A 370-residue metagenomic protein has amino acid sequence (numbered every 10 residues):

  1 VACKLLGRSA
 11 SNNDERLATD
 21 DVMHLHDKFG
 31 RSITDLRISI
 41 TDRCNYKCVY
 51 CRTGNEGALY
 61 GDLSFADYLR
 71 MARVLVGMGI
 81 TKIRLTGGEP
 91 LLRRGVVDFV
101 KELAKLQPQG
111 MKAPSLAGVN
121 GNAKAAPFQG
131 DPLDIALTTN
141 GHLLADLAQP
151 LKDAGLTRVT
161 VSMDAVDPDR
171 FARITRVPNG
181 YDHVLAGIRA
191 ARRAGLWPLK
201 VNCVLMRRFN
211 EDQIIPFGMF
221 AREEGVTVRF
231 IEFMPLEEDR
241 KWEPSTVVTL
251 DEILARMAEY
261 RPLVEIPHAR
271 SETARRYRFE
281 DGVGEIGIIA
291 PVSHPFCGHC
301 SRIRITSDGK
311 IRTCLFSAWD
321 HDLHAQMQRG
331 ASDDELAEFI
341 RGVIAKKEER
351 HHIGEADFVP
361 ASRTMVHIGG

Functional and structural regions predicted by a protein language model:
V1-M23, P108-A113, A125-G130: Short, basic, low-complexity termini and linkers enriched in Ser/Thr/Gly/Pro that act as targeting/leader peptides
C3, D169, P178-L185, R189-G287 (+1 more regions): Radical SAM enzyme [4Fe-4S]-AdoMet core and its adjacent flexible, acidic and glycine-rich loops/tails across
C3-L6, D20-R37, K47-V49, G77 (+4 more regions): N-terminal [4Fe-4S]-dependent radical SAM core
K28-D67, G77, L315: Canonical Radical SAM [4Fe-4S] cluster-binding loop centered on the CxxxCxxC motif and its immediate flanking residues
I40, L85, V161, G309: Conserved, mostly hydrophobic/aromatic
E56-L59, D167-T175, E237-K241, D322-L323: A short acidic, helix-capping loop that chelates divalent metal ions and anchors anionic groups
F65, L69-R84, R93-R229: Radical SAM/AdoMet-radical enzyme domain recognition
L236-H352: Accessory C-terminal segments flanking Radical SAM cores
